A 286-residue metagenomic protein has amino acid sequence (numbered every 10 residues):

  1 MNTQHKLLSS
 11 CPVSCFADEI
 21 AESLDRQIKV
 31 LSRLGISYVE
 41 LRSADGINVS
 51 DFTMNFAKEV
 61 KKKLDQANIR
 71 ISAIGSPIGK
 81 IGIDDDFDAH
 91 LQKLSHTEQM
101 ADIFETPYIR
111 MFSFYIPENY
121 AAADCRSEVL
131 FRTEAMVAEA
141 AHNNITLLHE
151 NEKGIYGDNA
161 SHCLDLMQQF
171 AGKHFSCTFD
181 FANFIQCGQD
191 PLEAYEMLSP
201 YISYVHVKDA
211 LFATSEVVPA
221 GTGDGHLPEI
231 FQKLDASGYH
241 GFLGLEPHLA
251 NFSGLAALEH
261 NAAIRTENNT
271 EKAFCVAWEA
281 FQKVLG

Functional and structural regions predicted by a protein language model:
M1-A17, A21-S37, D65-N68, A160-S176 (+1 more regions): Histidine-acidic metal/acid-base catalytic patches
N2-S9, S23-K29, K63-Q66, I83-C177 (+2 more regions): Active-site acidic/histidine proton-transfer and metal-coordination neighborhood in alpha/beta enzyme cores
F16-I20, R42-A44, S76-G79, F114-I116 (+4 more regions): Active-site beta-loop-alpha junctions enriched in small/polar residues
E40, A73-G75, R110, L148 (+2 more regions): Conserved beta-strand positions in the central sheet of alpha/beta enzyme cores
E40-L64, F114-A121, S215: Glycine-rich, proline-tolerant flexible connector loops at the mouths of alpha/beta enzymes
N48, I81, E118, G157 (+2 more regions): Generic structural signal for helix capping and beta-alpha/helix-loop junctions
G79-F87, P219-G221: The substrate-binding groove and active-site-proximal loops of carbohydrate-active enzymes, especially glycoside
